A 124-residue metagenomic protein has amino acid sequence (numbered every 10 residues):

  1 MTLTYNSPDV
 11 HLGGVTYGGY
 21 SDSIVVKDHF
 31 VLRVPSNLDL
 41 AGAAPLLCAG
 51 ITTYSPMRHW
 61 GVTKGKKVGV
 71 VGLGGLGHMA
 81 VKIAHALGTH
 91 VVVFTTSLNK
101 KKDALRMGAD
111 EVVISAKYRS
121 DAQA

Functional and structural regions predicted by a protein language model:
M1-V31: Glycine-rich phosphate/adenylate-binding loop and adjacent beta-alpha elements of nucleotide- or dinucleotide-binding
G14-Y20, S36-R58, V71-M79: A glycine-rich, Thr/Ser-enriched phosphate-binding loop motif common to dinucleotide/cofactor-binding enzymes
F30-L32, Y118-R119: Active-site/binding-pocket entry motifs
V31-L40, K66: Glycine/charged-rich beta-loop-alpha catalytic/anionic-binding loops adjacent to active sites
K67-L73, H85-A124: Adenosine-nucleotide cofactor-binding segment
